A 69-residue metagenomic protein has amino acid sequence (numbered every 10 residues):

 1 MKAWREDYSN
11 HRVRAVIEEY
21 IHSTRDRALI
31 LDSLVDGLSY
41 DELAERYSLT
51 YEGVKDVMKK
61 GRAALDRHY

Functional and structural regions predicted by a protein language model:
M1-A3: Charged, low-cysteine interdomain linkers and short loop/connector segments that bridge structured helical modules
R5-R25: Short, Lys/Arg-enriched anionic-surface-contact patches
H22-L38: Short amphipathic alpha helix immediately N-terminal
E42-Y47: Short alpha-helical "recognition helix" segments of helix-turn-helix
V54-K55: Helix-turn-helix DNA-binding helix
M58-K59: Conserved tyrosine-mediated DNA breakage-rejoining catalytic core shared by Y-recombinases
R62-Y69: C-terminal flanking helix
